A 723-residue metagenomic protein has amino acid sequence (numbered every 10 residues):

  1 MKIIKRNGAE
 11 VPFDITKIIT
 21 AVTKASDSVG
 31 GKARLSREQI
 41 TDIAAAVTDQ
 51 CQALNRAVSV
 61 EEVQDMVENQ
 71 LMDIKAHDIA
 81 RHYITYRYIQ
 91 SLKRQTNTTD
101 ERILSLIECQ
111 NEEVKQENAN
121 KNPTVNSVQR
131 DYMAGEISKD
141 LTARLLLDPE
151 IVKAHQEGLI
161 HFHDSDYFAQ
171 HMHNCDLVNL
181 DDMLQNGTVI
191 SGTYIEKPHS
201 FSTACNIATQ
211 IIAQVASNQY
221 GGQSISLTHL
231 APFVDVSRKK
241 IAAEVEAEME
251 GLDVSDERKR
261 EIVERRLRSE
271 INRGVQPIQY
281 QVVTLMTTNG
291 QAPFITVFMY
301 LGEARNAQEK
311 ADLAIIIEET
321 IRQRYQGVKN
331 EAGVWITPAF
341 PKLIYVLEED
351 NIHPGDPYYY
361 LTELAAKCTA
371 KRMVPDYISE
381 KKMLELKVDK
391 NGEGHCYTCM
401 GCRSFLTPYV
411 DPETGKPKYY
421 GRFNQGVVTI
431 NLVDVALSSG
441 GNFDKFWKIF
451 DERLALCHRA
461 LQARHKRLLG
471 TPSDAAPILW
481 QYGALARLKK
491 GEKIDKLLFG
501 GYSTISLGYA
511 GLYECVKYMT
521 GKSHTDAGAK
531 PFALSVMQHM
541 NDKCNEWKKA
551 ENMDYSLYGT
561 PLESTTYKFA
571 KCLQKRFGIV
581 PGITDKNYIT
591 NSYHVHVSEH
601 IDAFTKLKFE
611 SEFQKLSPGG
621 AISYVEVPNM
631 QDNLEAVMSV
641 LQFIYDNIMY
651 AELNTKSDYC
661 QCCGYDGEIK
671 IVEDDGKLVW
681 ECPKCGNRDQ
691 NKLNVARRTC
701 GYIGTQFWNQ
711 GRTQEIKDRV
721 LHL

Functional and structural regions predicted by a protein language model:
M1-Q110, K717-H722: Charged, amphipathic alpha-helical regulatory modules used for macromolecular assembly or allosteric control
F13-I15, G421, A696: Non-cofactor substrate-recognition interfaces
D14, K677, T699-Y702: Conformational switch/transducer regions in large eukaryotic molecular machines and scaffolds
T23, H458, Q462, Y513-K517: Amphipathic, well-packed alpha-helical segments that form the structural scaffold of globular domains
I89-G501, K522, D526-R688, N694: Conserved catalytic cores of very large enzyme subunits
M299, I505-Y518, Q538, R698: Contiguous, well-ordered alpha-helical segments that form the cores/surfaces of helical PPI scaffolds
K684-L723: Long insertion/accessory domains within large nucleic-acid-processing enzymes
